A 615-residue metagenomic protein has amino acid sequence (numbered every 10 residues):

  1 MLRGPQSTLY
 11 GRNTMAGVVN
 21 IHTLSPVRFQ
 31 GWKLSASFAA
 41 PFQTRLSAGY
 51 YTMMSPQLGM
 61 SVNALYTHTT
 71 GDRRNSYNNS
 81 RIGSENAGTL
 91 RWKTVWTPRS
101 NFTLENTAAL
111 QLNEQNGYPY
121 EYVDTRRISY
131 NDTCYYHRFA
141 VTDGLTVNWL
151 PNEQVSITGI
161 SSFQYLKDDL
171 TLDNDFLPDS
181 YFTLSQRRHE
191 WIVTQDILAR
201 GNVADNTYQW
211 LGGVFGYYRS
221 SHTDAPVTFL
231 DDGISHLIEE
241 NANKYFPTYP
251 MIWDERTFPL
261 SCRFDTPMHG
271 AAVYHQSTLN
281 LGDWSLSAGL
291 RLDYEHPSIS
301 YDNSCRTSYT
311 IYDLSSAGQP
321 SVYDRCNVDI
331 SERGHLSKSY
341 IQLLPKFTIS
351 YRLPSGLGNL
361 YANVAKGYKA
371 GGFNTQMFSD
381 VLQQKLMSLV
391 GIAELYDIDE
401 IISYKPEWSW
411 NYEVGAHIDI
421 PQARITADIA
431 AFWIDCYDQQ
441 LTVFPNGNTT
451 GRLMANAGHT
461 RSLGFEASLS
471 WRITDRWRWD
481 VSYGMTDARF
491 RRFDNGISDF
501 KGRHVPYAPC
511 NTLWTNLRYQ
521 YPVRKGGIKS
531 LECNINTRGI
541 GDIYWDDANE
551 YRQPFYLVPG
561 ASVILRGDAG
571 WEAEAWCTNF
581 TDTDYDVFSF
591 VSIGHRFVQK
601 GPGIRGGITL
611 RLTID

Functional and structural regions predicted by a protein language model:
M1, N13-S35, L46-Y50: N-terminal periplasmic accessory domains that precede and gate Gram-negative outer-membrane beta-barrel machines
G31-K33, F38-T69, R73-Q115, F139-T146 (+6 more regions): Transmembrane beta-barrel wall of Gram-negative outer-membrane proteins
Q57-M60, N101-L104, Q154-I157, T207-Y208 (+7 more regions): Repeated loop/turn-to-beta-strand initiation elements of outer-membrane beta-barrel proteins
R74-S80, Y118-S129, N174-T183, P226-S261 (+5 more regions): Solvent-exposed loop segments that connect transmembrane elements
T103-A140, D168-L172, D179-R188, Y217-I234: Flexible loop and strand-edge segments within Gram-negative outer membrane beta-barrel domains
T146-L150, S156-L172, N359-A365, Q376 (+3 more regions): Membrane-embedded beta-barrel scaffold of Gram-negative outer-membrane proteins
R187-R200, A204-G213, S277, F347 (+2 more regions): Conserved C-terminal beta-signal and adjacent last beta-strands/turns of outer-membrane beta-barrel proteins
T207-G213, N280-D283, Y294, R424-C436 (+2 more regions): Gram-negative outer-membrane beta-barrel transporters
